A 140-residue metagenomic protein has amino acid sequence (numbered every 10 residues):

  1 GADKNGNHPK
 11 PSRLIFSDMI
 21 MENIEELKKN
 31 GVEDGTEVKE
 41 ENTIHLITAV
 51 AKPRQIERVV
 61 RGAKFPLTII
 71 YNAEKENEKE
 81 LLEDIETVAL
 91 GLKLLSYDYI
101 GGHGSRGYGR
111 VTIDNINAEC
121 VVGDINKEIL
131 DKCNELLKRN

Functional and structural regions predicted by a protein language model:
G1-N140: Small/polar/charged residue-enriched interaction surfaces, especially the RNA/DNA-contacting tracks of RNP/CRISPR
